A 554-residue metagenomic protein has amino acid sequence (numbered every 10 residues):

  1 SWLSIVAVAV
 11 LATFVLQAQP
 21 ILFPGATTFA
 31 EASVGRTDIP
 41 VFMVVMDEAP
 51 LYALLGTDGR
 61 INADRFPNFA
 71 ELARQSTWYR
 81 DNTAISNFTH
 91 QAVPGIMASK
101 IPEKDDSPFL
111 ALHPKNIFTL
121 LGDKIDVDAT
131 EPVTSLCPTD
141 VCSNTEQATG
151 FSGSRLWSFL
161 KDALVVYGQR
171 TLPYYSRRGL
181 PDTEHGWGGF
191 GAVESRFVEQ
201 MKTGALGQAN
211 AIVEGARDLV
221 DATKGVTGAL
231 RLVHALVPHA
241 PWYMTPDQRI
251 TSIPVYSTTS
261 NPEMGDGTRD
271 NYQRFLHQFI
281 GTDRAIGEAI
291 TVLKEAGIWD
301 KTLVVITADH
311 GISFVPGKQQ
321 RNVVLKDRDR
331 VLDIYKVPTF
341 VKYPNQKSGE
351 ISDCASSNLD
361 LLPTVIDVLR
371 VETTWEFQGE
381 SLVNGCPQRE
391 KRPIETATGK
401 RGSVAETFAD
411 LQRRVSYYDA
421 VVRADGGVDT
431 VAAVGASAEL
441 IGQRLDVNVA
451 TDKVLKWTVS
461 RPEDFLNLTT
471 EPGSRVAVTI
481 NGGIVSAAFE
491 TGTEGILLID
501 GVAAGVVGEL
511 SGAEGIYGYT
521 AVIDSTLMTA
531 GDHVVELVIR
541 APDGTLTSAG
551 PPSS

Functional and structural regions predicted by a protein language model:
S1-S554: Catalytic domains that recognize anionic headgroups
